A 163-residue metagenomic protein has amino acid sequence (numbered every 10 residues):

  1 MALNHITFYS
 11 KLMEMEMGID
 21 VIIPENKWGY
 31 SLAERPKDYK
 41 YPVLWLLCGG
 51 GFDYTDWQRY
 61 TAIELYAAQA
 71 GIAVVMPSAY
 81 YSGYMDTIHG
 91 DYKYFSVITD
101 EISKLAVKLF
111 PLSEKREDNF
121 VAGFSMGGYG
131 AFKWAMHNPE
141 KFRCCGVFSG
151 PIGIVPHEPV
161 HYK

Functional and structural regions predicted by a protein language model:
M1-K163: Non-catalytic cap/lid and distal C-terminal segments of serine-dependent acyl enzymes
